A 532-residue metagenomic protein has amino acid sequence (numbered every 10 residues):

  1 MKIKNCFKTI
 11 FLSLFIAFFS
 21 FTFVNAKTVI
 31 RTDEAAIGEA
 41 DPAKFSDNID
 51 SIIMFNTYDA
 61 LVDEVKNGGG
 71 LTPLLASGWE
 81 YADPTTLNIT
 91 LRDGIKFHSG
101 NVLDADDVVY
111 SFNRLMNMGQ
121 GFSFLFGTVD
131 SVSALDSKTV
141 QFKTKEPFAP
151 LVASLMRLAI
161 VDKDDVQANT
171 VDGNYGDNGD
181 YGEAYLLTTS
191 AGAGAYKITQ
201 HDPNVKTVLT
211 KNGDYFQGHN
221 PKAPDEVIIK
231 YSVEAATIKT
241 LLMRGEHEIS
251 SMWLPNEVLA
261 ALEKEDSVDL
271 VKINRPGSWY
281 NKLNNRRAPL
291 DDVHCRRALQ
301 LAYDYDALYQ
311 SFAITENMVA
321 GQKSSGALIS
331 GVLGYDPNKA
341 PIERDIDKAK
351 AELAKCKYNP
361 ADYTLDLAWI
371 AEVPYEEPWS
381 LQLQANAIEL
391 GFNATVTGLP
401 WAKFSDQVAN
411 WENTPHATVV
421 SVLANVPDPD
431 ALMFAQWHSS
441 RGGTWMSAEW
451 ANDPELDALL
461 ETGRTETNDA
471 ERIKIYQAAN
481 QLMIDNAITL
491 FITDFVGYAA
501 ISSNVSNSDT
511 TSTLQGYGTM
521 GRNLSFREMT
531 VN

Functional and structural regions predicted by a protein language model:
T32-A82, N113, A191-G192: N-terminal lobe/hinge region of extracytoplasmic solute-binding protein
D41, R286, L290-V332, Y375-W379 (+1 more regions): Periplasmic-binding protein-like
V65-K66, A159-H219, I346-D347, A351 (+1 more regions): Gly/Pro-rich hinge or "lid" segments in bacterial periplasmic/extracellular proteins
E80, F124-N174: Surface-exposed binding/hinge segments that line and control ligand-binding clefts or catalytic entry sites
N88, T395-S405, L432-S503, N532: Extracytoplasmic/peripheral linker and loop segments enriched in polar/acidic and small residues with frequent Thr/Pro
A184, D214-A260, N393: Ligand-site clamp/hinge motif
Y196, V319-K355, A371-P378: Structural transition elements
I501-N532: Long beta-strand-rich cores associated with HINT superfamily self-processing modules
